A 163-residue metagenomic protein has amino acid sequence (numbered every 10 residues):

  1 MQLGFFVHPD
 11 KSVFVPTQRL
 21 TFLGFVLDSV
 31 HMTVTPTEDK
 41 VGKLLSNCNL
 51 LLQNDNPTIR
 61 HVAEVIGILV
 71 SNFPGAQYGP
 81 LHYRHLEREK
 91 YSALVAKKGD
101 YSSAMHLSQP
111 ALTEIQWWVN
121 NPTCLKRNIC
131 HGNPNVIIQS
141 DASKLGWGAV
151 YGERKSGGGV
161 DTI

Functional and structural regions predicted by a protein language model:
M1-P9: Active-site palm subdomain of RNA-directed nucleic acid polymerases
H8-P9, V65, Q139: A structural signal for short, well-ordered beta-strand segments and their strand-loop junctions that often border
P9, P122-K126, N135: Eukaryotic intrinsically disordered and solvent-exposed regulatory patches
F14-R127: C-terminal reverse transcriptase regions that engage the nucleic-acid substrate
L50, E153-I163: A short, polar/acidic, helix/strand-boundary loop motif
H131-L145: Two-metal-ion RNase H-like nuclease active-site motif
G148-Y151: Short beta-strand scaffold segments in enzyme catalytic cores
